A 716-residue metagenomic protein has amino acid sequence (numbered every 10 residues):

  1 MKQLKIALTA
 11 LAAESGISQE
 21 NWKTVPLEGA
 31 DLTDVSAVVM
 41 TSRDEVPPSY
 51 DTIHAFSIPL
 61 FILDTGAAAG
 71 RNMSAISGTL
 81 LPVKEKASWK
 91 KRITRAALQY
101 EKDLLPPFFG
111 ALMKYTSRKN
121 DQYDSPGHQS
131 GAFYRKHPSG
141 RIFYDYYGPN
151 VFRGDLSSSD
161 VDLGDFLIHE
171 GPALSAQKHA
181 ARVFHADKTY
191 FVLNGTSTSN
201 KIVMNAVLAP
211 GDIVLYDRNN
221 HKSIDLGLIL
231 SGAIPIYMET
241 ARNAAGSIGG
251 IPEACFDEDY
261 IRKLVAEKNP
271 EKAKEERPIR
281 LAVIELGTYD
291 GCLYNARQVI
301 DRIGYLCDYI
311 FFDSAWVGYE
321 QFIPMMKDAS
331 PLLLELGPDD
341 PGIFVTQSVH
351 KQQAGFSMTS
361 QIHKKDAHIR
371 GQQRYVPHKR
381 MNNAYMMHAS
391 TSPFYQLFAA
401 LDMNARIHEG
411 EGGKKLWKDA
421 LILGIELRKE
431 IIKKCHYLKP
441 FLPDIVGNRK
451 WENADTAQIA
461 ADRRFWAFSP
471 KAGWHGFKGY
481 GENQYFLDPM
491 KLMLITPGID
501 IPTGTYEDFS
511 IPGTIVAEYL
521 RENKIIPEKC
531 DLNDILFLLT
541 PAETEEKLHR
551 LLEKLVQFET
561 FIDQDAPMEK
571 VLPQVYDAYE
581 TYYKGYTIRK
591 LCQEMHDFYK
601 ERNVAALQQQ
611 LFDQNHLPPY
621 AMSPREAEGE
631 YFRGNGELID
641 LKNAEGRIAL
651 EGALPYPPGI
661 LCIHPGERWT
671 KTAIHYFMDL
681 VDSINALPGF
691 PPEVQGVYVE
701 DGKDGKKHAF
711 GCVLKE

Functional and structural regions predicted by a protein language model:
M1-D162, R182, E411-E716: Non-catalytic terminal extensions of PLP-dependent enzymes
L8-L11, E20-L32, M40-S57, I62-G66 (+5 more regions): Conserved PLP-enzyme active-site core in the AAT-like
P149-T198: Conserved N-terminal alpha-helix of the aminotransferase class I/II PLP-enzyme fold
L167-L174, N194, I251-D259, E507-S510: Conserved phosphate-coordination/catalytic loops
T189-Y190, T346, K524-E528: A short linear hydrophobic-aromatic micro-motif
Y190-V192, A282-E285, I535-T540: Short glycine-rich or small-residue beta-strand-to-loop segments that form or flank ligand, phosphate, metal/Fe-S
G195-T198, A244-A245, D534-L536, V571-L572: Short amphipathic alpha-helical segments embedded in low-complexity Lys/Glu-rich regions
